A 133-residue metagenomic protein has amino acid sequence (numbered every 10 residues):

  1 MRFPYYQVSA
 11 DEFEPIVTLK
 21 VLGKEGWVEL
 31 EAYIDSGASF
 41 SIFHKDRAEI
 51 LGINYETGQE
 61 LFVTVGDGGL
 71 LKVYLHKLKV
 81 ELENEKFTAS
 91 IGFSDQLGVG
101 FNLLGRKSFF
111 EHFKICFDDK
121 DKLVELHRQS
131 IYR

Functional and structural regions predicted by a protein language model:
M1-R133: Pepsin/retropepsin-fold aspartyl endopeptidases
